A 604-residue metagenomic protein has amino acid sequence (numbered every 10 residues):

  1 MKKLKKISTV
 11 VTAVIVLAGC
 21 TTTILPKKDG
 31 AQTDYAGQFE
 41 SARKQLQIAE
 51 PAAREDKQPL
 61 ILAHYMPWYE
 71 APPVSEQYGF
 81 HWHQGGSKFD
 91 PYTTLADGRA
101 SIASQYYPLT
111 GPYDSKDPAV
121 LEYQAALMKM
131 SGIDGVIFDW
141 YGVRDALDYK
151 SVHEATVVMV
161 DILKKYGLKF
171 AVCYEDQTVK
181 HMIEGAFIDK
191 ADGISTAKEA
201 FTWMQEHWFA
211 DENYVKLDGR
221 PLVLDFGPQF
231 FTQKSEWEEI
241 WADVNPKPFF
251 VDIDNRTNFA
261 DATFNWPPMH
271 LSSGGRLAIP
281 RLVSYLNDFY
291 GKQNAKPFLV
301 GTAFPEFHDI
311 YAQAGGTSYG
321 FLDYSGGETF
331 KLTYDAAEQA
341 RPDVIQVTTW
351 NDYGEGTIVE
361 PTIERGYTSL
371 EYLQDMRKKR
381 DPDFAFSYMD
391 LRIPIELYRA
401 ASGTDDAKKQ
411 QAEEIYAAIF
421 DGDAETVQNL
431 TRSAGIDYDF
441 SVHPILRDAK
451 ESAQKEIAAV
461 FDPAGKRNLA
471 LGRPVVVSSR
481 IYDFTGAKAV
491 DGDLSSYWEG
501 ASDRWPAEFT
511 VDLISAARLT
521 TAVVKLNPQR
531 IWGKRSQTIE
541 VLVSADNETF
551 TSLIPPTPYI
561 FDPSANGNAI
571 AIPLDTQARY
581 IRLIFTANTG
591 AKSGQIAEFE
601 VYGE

Functional and structural regions predicted by a protein language model:
M1-V11: Bacterial N-terminal signal peptides that target proteins for export
G30-D462: Glycan-processing catalytic domains of CAZymes
K57-P59, Y78, Y166, D211 (+9 more regions): Residues that flank catalytic or metal-binding motifs in active/ligand-binding sites
D462-S478: Extracellular carbohydrate-recognition regions
S479, F484-I554, S564-E604: Aromatic, loop-rich ligand-recognition surfaces of beta-strand-rich domains
P558-I560: Surface-exposed loop and turn segments in beta-propeller and other repeat-based domains that flank or scaffold
